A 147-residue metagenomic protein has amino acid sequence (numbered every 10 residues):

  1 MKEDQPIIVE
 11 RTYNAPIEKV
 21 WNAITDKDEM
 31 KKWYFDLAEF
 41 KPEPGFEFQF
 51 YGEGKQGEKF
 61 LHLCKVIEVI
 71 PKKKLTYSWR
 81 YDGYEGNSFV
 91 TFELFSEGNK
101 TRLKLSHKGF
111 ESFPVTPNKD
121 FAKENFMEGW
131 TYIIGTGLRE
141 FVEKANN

Functional and structural regions predicted by a protein language model:
M1-E39: Hydrophobic ligand-binding cavity/cleft-lining segments
M1-Y13, I17, F95-S106, R139-E140: Aromatic-glycine hotspot motif
D4-Q5, P44, E58, G86: Residue-level preference for beta-strand/loop junctions
I7, K31-A38, F50-Q56, S78-R80: A short gly/proline-enriched turn/hairpin at secondary-structure junctions
I8-N14, K41, Q49, K65 (+1 more regions): Generic structural detector for well-ordered beta-strands
V20, M30, F48-F50, V66 (+4 more regions): Hydrophobic pocket/interface hotspot
E39, Q56-R102, K108-S112: Hydrophobic-ligand binding "helix-grip"
R102, G109-N147: A conserved amphipathic terminal alpha-helix motif
